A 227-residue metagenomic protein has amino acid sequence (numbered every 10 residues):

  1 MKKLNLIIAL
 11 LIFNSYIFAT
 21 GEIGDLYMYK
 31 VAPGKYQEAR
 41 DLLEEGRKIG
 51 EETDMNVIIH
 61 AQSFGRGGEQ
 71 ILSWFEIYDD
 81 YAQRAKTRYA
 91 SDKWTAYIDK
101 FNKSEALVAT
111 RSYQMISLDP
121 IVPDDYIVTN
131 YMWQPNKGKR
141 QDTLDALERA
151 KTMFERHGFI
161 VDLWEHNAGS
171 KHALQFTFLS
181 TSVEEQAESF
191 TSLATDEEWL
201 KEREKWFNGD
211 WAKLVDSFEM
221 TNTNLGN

Functional and structural regions predicted by a protein language model:
L4-N14: Sec-dependent N-terminal signal peptides
A19-N227: Short S/T/G/P-rich N-terminal loop/turn motif that feeds into the first structured element of a domain
